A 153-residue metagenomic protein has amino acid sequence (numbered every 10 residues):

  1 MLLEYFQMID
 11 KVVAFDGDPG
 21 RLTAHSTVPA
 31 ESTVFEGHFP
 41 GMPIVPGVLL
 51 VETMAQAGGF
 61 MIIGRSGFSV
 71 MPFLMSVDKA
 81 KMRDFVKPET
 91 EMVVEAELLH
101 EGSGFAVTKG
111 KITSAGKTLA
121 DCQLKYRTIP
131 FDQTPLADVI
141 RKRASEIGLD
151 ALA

Functional and structural regions predicted by a protein language model:
M1-L3, G67: Short aromatic-glycine motifs in intrinsically disordered, low-complexity regions
E4-V45: Catalytic strand-loop segment that frames the active site of acyl-thioester-processing enzymes
F6-M8, M92, A106: Hydrophobic core residues within well-ordered beta-strands of beta-rich domains
D10-V13, D78, R83, E97-L99 (+1 more regions): Conserved positions in beta-strands of structured domains
F15-R21, F85-P88, A115-K117: A short, structured loop/turn motif at beta-sheet edges
H38-P46, L50-F60, L74: Compact, glycine-rich, soluble single-domain proteins
A57-V93, L119-I129: Hydrophobic beta-strand-centered segment that forms part of the acyl-chain substrate-binding groove
P88, E97-A153: HotDog/MaoC-like acyl-thioester-processing domains
